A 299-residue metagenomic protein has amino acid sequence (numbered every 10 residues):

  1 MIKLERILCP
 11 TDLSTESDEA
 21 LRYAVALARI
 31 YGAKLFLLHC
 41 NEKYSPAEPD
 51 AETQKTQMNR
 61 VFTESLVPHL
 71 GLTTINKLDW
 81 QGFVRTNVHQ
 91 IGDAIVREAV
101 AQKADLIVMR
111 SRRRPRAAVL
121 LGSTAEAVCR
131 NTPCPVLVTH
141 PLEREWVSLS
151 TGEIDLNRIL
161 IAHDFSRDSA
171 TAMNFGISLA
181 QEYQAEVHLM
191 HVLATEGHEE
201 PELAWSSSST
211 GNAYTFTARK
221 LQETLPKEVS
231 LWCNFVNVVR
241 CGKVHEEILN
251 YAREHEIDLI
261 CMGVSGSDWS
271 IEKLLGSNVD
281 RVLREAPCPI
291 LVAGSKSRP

Functional and structural regions predicted by a protein language model:
M1-I2, G71-I107, R114, K227-I260 (+2 more regions): Structural beta-alpha unit
M1-Q54, I75, I154-T210, E228-S230 (+3 more regions): Small/aliphatic-rich secondary-structure junction motif
F36-L38, D79-R85, L137, H188-M190 (+2 more regions): General small-molecule cofactor/ligand-binding pocket signal
M109-N131, L259-E285, P299: Glycine-rich, Arg-bearing micro-motifs that act as flexible, cationic patches
M109-S111, V136-L142, G263, I290-G294: Short beta-strand elements of ligand-binding domains
A125-W146: Short, structured interface segments
E143-L156: Intrinsically disordered, low-complexity Ser/Thr-rich linker and spacer segments in cell-wall-related proteins
